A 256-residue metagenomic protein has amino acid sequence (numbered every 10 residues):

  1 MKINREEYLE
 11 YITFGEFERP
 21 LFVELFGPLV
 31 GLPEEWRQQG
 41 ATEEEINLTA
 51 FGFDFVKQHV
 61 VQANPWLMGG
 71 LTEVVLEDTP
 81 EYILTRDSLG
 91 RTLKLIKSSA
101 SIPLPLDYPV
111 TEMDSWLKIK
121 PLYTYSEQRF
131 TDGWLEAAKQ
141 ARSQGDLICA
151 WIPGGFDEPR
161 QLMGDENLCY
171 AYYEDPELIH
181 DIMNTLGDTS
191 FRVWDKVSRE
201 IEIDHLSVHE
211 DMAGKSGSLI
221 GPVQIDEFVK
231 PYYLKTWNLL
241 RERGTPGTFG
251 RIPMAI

Functional and structural regions predicted by a protein language model:
M1-Q39, I83-R86, L95-I96, M113-I256: Active-site loop segments of alpha/beta catalytic cores
L32-L71: Segments that shape or occlude catalytic/ligand-binding pockets
V56, D78-E81: N-terminal catalytic or cofactor-binding beta/alpha core of small enzyme domains
T72-E77: A structural signal for short, hydrophobic beta-strand segments that form beta-sheets in beta-rich/all-beta domains
L93-K94, I102-L104: A short local loop/turn or secondary-structure capping micro-motif enriched for an aromatic residue
